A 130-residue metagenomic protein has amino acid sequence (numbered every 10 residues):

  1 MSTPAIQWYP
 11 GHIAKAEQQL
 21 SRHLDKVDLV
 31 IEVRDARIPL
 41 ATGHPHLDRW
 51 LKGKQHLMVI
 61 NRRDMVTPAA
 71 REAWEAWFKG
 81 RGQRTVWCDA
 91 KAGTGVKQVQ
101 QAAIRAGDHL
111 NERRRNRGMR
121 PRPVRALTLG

Functional and structural regions predicted by a protein language model:
M1-K52: N-terminal accessory targeting/assembly segments
Q7, N61-R62: Short, contiguous strand/loop micro-motifs
R34, I60-N61: Active-site flanking residues adjacent to catalytic metal/cofactor-binding acidic residues
L57, R63-L129: Canonical P-loop GTPase G-domain recognition
